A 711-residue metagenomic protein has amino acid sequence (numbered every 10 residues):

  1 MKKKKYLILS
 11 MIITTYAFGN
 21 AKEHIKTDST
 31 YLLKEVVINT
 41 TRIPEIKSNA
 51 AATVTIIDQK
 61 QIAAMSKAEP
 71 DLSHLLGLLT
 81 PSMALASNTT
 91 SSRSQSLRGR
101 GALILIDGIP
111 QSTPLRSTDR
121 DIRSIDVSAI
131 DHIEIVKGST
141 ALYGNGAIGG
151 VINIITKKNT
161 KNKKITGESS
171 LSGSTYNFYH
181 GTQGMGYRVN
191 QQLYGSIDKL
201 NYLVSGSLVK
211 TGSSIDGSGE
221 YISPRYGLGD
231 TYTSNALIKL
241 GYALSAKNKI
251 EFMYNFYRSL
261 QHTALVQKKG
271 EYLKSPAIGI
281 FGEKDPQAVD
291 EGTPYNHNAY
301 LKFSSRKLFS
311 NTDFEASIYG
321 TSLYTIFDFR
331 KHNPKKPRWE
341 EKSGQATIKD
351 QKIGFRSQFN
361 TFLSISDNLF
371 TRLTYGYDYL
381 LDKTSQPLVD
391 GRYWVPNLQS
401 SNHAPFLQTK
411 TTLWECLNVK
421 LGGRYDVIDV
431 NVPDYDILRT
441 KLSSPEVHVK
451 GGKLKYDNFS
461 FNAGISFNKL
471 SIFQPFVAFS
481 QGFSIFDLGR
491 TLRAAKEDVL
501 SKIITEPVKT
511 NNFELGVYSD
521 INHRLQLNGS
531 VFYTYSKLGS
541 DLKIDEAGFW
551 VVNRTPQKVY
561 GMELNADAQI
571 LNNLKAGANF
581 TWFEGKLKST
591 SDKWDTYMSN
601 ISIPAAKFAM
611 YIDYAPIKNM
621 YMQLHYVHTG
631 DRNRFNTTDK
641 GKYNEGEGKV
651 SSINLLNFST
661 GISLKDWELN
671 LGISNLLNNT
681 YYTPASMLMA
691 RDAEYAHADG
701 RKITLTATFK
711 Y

Functional and structural regions predicted by a protein language model:
S73-T113: Extracytoplasmic beta-strand/coil segments of soluble accessory domains associated with Gram-negative outer-membrane
I109-K137, Q191: Short acidic/polar hinge/loop motifs at secondary-structure boundaries that mediate gating or recognition
L115, L260-H262, V266-L273, L381-S385 (+8 more regions): Surface-exposed extracellular loop regions of Gram-negative outer-membrane beta-barrel proteins, predominantly
V127-E168, K710: A beta-strand signature from Gram-negative outer-membrane beta-barrel systems, especially the internal plug domain
S170, L380, E415, V531-Y535 (+3 more regions): Gram-negative outer-membrane beta-barrel transporters
T182-T211, D216-A264, T361, I365-D367 (+2 more regions): Transmembrane beta-barrel wall of Gram-negative outer-membrane proteins
T211-I215, S223, G227-T233, A243 (+2 more regions): Flexible loop and strand-edge segments within Gram-negative outer membrane beta-barrel domains
S214, F483, A576, H628-T637 (+1 more regions): C-terminal beta-signal and adjacent terminal beta-strands/loops of Gram-negative outer-membrane beta-barrel proteins
